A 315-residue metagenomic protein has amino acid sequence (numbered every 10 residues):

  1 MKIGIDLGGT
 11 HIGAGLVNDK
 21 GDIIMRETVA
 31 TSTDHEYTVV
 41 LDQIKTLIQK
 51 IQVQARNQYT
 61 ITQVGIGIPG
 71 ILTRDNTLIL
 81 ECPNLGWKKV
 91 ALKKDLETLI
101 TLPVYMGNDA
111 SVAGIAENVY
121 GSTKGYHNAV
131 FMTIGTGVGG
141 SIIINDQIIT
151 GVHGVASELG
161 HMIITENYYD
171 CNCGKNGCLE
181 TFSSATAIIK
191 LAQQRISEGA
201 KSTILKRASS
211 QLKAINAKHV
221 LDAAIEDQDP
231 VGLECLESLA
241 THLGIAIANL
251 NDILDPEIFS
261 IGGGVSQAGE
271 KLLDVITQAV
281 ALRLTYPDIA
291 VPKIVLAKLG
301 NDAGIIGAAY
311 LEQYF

Functional and structural regions predicted by a protein language model:
M1-Q63, T73-N76, K94-V104, A116-Y126 (+3 more regions): ATP-binding/phosphotransfer module of carbohydrate and carboxylate kinases, centering on a glycine-rich
D6, G65-P69, F131-G137, S141-I143: Short beta-strand segments
I79-K88: Conserved phosphate-binding/catalytic loop of the ribokinase/pfkB sugar-kinase fold
A91: A conserved beta-strand->loop->alpha-helix hinge within the catalytic CA
M106-N108: Short loop/edge segments at beta-strand edges and connector loops that shape dinucleotide/nucleotide cofactor-binding
S111: Short alpha-helical segments enriched in small residues
V155-E158: Structural signature of FAD isoalloxazine-binding scaffolds in flavoprotein oxidoreductases
